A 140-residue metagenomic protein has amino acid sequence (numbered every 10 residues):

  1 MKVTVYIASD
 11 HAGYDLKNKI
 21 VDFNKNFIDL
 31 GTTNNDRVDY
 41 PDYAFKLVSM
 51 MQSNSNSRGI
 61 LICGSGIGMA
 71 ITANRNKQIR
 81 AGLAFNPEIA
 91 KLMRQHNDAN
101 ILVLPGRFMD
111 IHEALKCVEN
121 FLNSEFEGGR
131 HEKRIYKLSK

Functional and structural regions predicted by a protein language model:
T4-V5, R58-L61, R80-G82, A99-V103: Structural motif
Y6-S9, G13-D15, K19, P87-K140: C-terminal binding/interaction regions
K19-F27: A short, Lys/Arg-enriched amphipathic alpha-helix followed by its capping loop at the start of a domain
F27-D29, I79-N86: Short hydrophobic/aromatic-enriched beta-strand-loop microsegments
F27-V38: A short beta-strand-loop structural module common to alpha/beta enzyme folds
Y43-S65: Short, structured active-site "lid" loops
M50-N54, A70-Q78, L92-N97: Alpha-helix C-terminal capping segments
L61-L83: Compact, glycine-rich, soluble single-domain proteins
